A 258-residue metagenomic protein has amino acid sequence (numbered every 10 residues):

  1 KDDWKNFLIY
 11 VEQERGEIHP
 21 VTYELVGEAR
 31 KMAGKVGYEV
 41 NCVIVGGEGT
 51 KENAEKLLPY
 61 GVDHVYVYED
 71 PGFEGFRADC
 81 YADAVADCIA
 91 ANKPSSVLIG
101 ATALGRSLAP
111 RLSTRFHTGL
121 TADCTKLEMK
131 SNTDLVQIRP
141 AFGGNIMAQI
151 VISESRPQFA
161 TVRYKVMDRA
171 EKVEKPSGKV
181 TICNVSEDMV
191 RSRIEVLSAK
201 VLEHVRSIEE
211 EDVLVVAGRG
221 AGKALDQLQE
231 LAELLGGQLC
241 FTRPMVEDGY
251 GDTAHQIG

Functional and structural regions predicted by a protein language model:
K1-G258: N-terminal glycine-rich FAD/FM-binding segment characteristic of electron-transfer flavoproteins
